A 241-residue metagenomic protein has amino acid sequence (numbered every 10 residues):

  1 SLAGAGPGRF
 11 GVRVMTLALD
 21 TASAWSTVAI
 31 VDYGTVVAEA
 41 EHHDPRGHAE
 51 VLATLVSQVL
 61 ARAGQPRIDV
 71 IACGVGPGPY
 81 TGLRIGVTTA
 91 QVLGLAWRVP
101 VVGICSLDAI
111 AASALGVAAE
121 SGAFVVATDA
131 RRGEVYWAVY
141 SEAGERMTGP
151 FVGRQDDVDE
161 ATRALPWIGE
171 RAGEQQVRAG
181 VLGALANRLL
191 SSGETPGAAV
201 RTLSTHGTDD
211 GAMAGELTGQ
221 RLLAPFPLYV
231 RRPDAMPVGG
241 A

Functional and structural regions predicted by a protein language model:
S1-A5: Acidic, proline/serine/threonine- and glycine-rich low-complexity intrinsically disordered segments
P7-T35, H43-V51, V102-A241: Oxyanion-binding and handling regions
V56-V70, A161-L165: Phosphate/pyrophosphate-binding loops at sites that engage ATP/ADP/AMP, CoA/4′-phosphopantetheine, polyphosphate
S57-Q58, L95, N187-R188: Short glycine/serine- and small hydrophobic-enriched flexible loop segments
A61-I68, G94-I104, A119-G122: Phosphate-handling active-site elements
I71-G74, I168-E170: Short beta-strands and strand-loop turn motifs
A72-G103: DPxDG-like acidic metal-binding loop motif
